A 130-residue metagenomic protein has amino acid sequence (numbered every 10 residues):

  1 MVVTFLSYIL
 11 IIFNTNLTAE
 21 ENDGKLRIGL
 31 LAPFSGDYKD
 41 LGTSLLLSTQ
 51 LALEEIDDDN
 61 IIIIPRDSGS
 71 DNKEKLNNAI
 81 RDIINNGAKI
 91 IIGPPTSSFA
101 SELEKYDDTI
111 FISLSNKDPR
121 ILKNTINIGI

Functional and structural regions predicted by a protein language model:
V2-I12: Bacterial N-terminal signal peptides
A19-E21: Boundary at the C-terminal end of the N-terminal hydrophobic targeting segment
D23, G29-L47, R66-G69: Extracytoplasmic "Venus flytrap"
D40-D57, K75: Short, solvent-exposed amphipathic alpha-helices that sit in or adjacent to ligand/effector-binding or catalytic
E55-N72, K123-T125: Short beta-strand elements in bilobed, periplasmic/extracellular small-molecule ligand-binding domains
S70-K89: Short, well-structured alpha-helical segments in soluble
I90-I130: Extracytoplasmic ligand/sensor domains, especially the bilobed periplasmic-binding protein
